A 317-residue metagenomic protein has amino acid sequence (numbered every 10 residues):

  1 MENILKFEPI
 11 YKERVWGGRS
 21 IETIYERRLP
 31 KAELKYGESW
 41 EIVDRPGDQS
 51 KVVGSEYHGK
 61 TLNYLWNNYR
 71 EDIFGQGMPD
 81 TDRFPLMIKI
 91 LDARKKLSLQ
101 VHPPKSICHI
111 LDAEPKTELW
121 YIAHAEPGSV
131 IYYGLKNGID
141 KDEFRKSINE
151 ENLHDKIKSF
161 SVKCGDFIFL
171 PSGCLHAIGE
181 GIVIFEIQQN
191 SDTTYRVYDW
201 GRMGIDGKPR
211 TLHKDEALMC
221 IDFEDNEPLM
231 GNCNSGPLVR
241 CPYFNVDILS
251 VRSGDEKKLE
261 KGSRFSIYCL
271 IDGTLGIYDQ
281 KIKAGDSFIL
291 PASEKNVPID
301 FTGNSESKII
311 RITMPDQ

Functional and structural regions predicted by a protein language model:
M1-I139, D199-D225, V246, R311 (+1 more regions): Transition-metal
G54, H109-A113, E256-G262, Y278-Q280 (+1 more regions): Short histidine-centered beta-strand/loop micro-motifs that create catalytic or ligand/metal-coordination sites
T81-R83, L91-K96, P115, A125-G128 (+3 more regions): Ligand-binding loop in jelly-roll beta-barrel domains
I88-K89, L97, E118-Y121, S159-F160 (+4 more regions): His/acidic/aromatic-lined binding-pocket segments of jelly-roll/cupin-type domains and related regulatory beta-sandwich
G138-E150, E260-C269: Short, basic/aromatic beta-hairpin or loop at an interaction surface
I148-K156, F167-F169, L175-N226: An exposed, glycine/acidic-rich loop-and-rim segment of catalytic or binding clefts
I157-F169, V183, G276-N296: Short acidic-glycine-tyrosine-enriched beta hairpin
G231-D286, S293-K295: Acidic/His-leaning functional-site neighborhoods
